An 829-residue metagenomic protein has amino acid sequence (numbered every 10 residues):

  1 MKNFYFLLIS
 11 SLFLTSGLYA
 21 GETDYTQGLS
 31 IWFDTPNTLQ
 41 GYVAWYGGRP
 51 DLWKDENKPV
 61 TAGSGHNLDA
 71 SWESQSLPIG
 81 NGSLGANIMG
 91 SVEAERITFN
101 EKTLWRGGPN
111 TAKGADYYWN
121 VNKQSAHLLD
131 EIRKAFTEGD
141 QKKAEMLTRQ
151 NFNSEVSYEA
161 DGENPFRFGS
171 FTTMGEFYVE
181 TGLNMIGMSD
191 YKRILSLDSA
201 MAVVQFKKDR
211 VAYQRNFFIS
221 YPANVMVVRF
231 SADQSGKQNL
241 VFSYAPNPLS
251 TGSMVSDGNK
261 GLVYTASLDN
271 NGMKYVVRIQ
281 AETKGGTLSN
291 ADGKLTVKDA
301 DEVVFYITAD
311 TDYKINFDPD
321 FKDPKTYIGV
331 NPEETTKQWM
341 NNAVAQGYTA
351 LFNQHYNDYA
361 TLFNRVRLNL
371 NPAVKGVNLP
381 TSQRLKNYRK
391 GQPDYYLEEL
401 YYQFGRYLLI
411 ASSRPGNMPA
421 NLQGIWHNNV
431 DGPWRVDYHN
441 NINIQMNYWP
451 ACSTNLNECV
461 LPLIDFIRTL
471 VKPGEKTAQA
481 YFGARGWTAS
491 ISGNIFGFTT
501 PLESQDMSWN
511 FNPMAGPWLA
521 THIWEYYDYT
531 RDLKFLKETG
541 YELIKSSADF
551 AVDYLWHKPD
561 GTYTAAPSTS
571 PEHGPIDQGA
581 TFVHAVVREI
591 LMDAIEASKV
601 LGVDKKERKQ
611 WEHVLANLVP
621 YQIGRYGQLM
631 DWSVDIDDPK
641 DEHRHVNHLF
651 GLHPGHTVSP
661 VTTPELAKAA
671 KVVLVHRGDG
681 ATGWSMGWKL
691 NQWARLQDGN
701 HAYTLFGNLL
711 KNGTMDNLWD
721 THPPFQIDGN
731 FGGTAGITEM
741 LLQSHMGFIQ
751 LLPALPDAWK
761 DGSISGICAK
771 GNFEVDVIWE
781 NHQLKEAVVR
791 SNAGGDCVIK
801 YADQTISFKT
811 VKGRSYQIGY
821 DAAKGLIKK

Functional and structural regions predicted by a protein language model:
M1-F4: Positively charged n-region of N-terminal signal peptides that target proteins for export
L7-S16: Bacterial N-terminal signal peptides
G21-M507, E525, K558, H584 (+5 more regions): Aromatic-residue-lined binding/catalytic grooves and analogous aromatic/hydrophobic interfacial grooves in multimeric
E398-S412, G516-W524, Y541-A551: Extended, hydrophobic/aromatic-rich amphipathic alpha-helical segments that build helical scaffolds
W434-Y438, A451, E503-M514, T530-E542 (+5 more regions): Alpha-helix capping and helix-loop boundary segments enriched in small/acidic/polar residues
N441-C452, P513-W524, F582-M592, N647-H656 (+3 more regions): Well-ordered alpha-helical segments within folded domains of soluble proteins
W524-R531, F535, T539, S547-H557 (+3 more regions): Non-catalytic carbohydrate-binding regions of carbohydrate-active enzymes
S546, F550-V600: Acidic/histidine-rich catalytic neighborhood
